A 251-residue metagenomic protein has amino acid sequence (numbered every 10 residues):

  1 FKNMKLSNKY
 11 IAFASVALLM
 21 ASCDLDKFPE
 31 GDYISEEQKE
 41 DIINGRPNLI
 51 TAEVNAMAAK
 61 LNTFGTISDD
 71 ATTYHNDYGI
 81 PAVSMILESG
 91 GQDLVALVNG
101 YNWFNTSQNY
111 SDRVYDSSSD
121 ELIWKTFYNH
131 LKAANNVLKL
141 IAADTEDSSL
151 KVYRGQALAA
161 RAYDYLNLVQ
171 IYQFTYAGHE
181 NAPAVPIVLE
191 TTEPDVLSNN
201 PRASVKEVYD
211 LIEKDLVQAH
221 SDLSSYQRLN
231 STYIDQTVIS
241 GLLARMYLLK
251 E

Functional and structural regions predicted by a protein language model:
F1-A21: Sec-dependent bacterial lipoprotein signal peptides
L6, C23-A82: Membrane-proximal, proline-rich intrinsically disordered regions
A96-Y172, A203, H220-Y226: Conserved, well-structured interaction surfaces
L158, S240-M246: TPR/Sel1-like alpha-solenoid repeat signature
I171-D210: Short coil/linker segments at helix-helix boundaries
